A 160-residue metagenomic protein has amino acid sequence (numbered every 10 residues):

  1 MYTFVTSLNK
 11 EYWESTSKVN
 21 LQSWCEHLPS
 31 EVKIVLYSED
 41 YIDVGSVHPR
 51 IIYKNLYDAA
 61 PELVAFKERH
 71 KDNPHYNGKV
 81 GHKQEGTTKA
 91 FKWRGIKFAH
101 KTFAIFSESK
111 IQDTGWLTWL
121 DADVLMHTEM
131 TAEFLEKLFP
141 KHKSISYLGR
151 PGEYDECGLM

Functional and structural regions predicted by a protein language model:
M1-K18: N-proximal low-complexity "stem/linker" segments adjacent to membrane-targeting elements
N9-Y12, Y41-D43, D58-P61, V124-M126 (+1 more regions): Short, solvent-exposed loop/turn segments at secondary-structure junctions
L21-E31: Short, acidic, metal-binding catalytic loop of nucleotide-sugar glycosyltransferases
E31-K33, W116: Residues at the starts of beta-strands that form the adenosine-phosphate
I34-E39: Short internal beta-strands
I42-I111: Active-site-proximal specificity loops/subdomain of glycosyltransferases
K97-L148: GT-A fold catalytic core of metal-dependent nucleotide-sugar glycosyltransferases, centered on the diacidic
G158-M160: Short glycine- and hydrophobic/aromatic-rich loop-to-beta-strand nucleating segment in the catalytic cores
